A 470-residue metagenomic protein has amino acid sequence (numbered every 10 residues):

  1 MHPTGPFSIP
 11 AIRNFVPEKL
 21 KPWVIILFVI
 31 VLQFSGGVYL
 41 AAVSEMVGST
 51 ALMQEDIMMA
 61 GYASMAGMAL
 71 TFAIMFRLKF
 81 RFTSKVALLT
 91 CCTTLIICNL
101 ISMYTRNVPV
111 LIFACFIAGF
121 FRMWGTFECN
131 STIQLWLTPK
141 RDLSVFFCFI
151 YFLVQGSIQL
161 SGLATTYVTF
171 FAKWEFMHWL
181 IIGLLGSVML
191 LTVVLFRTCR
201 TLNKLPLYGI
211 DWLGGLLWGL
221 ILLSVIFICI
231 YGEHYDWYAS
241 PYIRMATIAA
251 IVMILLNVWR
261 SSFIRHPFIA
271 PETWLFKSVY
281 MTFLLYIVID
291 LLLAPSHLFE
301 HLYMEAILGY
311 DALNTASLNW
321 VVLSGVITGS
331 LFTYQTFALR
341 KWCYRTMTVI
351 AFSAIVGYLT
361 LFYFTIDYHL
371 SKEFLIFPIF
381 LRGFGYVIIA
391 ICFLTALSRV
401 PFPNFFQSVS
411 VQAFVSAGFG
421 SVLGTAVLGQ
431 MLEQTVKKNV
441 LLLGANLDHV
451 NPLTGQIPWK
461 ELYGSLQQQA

Functional and structural regions predicted by a protein language model:
M1-S35, G48: Cytosolic juxtamembrane N-terminal segment immediately preceding the first transmembrane helix of multi-pass
L20-S35, L40-A41, C98, F268-K438: 12-transmembrane solute porter fold
A42-L70: Extracellular/periplasmic helix-loop-helix junction of adjacent transmembrane segments in MFS-like secondary
M46-G48, L78-K79, A164-K173, C229 (+3 more regions): Interfacial helix-cap and linker-helix signal at transmembrane-aqueous boundaries of multi-pass secondary transporters
G61-R77, W124-N130, W320-T333: Central cavity-lining transmembrane alpha-helices of secondary-active solute carriers, predominantly the Major
F76, F80-W212: Helix-loop-helix hairpins in multi-pass membrane proteins, especially solute transporters
F170-L284, I289: Hydrophobic transmembrane-helix bundles of small-molecule transporters
F419-A470: Hydrophobic transmembrane architecture of multi-pass small-molecule transporters
